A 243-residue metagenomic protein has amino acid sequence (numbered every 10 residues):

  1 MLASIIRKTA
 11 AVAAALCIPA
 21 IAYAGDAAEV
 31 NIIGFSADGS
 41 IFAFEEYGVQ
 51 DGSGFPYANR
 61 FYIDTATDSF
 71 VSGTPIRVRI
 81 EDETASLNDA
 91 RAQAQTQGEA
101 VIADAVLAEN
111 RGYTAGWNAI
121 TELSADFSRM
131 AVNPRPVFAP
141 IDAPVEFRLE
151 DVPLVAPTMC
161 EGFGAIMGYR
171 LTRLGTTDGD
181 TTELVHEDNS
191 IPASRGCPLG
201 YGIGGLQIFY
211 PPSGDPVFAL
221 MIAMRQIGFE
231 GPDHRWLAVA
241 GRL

Functional and structural regions predicted by a protein language model:
L2-A11: Bacterial N-terminal signal peptides that target proteins for export
A11-V12, A22: Cleavable N-terminal signal peptides
A15-L16: Short, linear, compositionally biased motifs with a strong N-terminal bias
Y23-L243: Exposed acidic/polar residues on beta-strands and adjacent loops within beta-sheet cores, strongest in beta-propeller
